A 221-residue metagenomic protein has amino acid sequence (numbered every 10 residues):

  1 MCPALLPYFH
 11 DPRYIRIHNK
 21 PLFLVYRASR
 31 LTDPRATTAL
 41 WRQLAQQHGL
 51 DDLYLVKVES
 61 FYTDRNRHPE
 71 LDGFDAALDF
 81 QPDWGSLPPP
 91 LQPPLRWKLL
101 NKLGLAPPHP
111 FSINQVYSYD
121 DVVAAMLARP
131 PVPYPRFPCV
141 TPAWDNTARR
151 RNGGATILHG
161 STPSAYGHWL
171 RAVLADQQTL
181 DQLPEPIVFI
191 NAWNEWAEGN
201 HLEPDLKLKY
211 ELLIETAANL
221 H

Functional and structural regions predicted by a protein language model:
M1-P3, P7-Y8, S29-Q47, L53: Extracellular zinc-dependent metalloprotease catalytic-domain scaffold
C2-L31, P186-E195: Active-site groove signature of glycoside hydrolases
Y8-F9, I15-H18, E70-D72, P130-V132 (+1 more regions): Extracellular/periplasmic catalytic domains that process cell-envelope and extracellular macromolecules
K20-L22, L50-L53, V132-P135, L183-V188: Loop/turn elements at helix/coil->beta-strand transitions in domains of secreted/extracellular proteins
L22-F23, A28-T32, S60-D64, P82-G85 (+3 more regions): Short, solvent-exposed loop/turn segments at secondary-structure junctions
T38-P163: Aromatic-lined glycan-binding groove of carbohydrate-active enzymes
S161-P204: Substrate-binding cleft of secreted/luminal carbohydrate-active enzymes
N191, G199-H221: Aromatic-rich peripheral "rim/lid" segments of glycoside hydrolase catalytic domains that contact and position glycan
